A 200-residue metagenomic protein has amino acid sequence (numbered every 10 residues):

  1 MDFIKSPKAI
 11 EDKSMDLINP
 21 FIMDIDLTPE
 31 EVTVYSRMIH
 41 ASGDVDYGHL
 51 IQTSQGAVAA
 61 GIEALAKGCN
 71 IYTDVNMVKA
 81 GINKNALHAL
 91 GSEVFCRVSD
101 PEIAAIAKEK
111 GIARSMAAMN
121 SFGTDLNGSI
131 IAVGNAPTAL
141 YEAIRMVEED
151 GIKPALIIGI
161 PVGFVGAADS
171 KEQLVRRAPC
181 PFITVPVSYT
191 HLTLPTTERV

Functional and structural regions predicted by a protein language model:
M1-D26: Charged, compositionally biased N-terminal leader segments and the immediate start of the first structured element
D26-H40: N-terminal glycine-rich anion-binding loops that anchor highly charged ligand groups
A41-H49, A104-A105: Short, basic, glycine/proline-bearing loop/turn elements
H49-A64: A short, well-structured juxtamembrane/interface segment
V75-M146, K171: Conserved mixed alpha/beta catalytic, RNA-binding, or beta-rich assembly cores of soluble enzyme, regulatory
V165-L192: C-terminal functional extensions of proteins
H191, T196-V200: Single conserved hydrophobic/aromatic residue that forms the stacking wall/gate of nucleotide- or nucleobase-binding
